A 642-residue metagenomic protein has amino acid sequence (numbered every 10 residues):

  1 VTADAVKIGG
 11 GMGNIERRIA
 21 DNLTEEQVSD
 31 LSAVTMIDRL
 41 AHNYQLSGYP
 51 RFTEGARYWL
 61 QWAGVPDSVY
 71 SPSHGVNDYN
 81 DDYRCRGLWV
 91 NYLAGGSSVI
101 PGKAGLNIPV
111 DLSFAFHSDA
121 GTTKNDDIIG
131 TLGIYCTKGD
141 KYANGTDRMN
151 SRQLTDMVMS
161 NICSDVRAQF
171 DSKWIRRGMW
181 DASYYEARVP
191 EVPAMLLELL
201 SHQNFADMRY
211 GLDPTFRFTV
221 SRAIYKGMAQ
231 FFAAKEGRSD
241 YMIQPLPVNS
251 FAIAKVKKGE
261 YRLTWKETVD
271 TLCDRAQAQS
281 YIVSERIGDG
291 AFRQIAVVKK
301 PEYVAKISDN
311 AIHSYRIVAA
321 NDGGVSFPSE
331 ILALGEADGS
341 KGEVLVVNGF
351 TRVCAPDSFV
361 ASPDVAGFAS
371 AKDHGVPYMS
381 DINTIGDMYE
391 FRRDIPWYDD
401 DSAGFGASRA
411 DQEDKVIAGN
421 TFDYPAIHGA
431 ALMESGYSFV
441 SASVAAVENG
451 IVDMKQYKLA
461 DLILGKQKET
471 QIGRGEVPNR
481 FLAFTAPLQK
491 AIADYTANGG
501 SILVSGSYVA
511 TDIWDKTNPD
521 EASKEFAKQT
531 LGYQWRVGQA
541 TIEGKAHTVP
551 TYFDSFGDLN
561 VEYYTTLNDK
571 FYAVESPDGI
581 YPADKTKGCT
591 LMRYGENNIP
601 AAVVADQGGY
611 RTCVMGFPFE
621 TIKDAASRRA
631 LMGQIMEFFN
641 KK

Functional and structural regions predicted by a protein language model:
G9-G11, S97, L112-K141, F170-R238 (+1 more regions): Active-site-adjacent mobile loop/cap segments within catalytic or ligand-binding domains
E16-I129: Catalytic-core regions of hydrolytic enzymes
F231-R275, G324-G342: Pro/Thr/Ser/Gly-rich low-complexity, intrinsically disordered linker/stalk tracts
R293-K300: Short beta-strand segments within Ig-like beta-sandwich modules, predominantly Fibronectin type-III
A305-G324: Beta-strand-rich modules
E330-L459, I463, G633-K642: Aromatic-Pro/Gly-enriched surface loop or interdomain linker that acts as a lid/target-recognition segment
G339, V344-F350, D357-F368, I451-T517 (+2 more regions): Short alpha-beta junction capping motif
K466-V574, T586-G588, G595, S627 (+1 more regions): A glycine-rich, often tryptophan-bearing local segment used as a flexible ligand/cofactor-contacting loop or short
